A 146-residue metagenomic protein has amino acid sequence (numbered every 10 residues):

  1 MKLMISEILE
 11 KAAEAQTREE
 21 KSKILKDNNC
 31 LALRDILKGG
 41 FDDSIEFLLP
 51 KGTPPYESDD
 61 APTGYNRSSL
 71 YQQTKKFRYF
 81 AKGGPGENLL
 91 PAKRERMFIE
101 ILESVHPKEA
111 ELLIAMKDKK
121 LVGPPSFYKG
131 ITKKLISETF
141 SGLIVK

Functional and structural regions predicted by a protein language model:
M1-K146: N-terminal nucleic-acid-engaging modules of covalent nucleotidyltransferase systems
